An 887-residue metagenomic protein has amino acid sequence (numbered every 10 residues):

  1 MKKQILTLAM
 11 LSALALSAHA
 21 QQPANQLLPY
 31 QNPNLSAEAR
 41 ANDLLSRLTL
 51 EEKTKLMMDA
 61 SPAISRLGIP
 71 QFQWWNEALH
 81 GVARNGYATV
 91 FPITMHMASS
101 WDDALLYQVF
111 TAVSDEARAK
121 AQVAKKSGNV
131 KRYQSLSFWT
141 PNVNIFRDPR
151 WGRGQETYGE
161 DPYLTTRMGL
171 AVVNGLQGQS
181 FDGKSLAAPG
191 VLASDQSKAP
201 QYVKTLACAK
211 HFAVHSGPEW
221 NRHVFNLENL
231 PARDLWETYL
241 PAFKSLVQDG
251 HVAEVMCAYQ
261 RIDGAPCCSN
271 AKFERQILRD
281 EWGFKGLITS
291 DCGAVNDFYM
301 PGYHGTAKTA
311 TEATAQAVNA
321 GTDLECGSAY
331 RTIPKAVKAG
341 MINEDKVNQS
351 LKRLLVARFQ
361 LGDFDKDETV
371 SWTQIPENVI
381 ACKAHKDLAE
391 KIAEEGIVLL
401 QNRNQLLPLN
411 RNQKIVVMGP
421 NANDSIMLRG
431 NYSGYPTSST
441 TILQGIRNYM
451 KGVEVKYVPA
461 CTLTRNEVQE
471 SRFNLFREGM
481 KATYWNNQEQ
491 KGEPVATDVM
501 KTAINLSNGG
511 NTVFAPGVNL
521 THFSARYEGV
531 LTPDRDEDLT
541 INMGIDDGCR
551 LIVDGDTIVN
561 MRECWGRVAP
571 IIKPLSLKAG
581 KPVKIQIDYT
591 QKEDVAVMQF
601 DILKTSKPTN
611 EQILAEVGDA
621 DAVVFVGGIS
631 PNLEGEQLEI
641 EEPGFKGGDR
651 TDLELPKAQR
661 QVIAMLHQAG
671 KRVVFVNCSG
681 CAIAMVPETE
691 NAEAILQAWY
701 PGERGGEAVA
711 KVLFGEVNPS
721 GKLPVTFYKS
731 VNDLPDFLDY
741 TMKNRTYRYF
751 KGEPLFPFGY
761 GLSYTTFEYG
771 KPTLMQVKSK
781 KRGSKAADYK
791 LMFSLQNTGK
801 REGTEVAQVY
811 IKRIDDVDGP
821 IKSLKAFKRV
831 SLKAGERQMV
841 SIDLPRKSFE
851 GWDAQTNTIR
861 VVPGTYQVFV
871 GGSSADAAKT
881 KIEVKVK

Functional and structural regions predicted by a protein language model:
M1-Q26: Bacterial Sec-dependent N-terminal signal peptides
A18-T540, G544-W852, T858-D876, K885-K887: Glycoside hydrolase catalytic-domain context in secreted enzymes
